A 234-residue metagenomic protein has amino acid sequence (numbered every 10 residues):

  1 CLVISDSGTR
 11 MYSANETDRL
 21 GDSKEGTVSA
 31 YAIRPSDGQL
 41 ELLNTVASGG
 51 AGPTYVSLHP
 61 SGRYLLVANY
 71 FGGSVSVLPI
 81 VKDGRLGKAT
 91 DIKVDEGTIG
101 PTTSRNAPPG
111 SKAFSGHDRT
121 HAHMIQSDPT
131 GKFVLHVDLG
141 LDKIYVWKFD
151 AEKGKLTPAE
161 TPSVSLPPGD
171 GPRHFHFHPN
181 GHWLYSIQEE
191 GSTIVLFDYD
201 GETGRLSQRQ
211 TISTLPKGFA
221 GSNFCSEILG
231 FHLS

Functional and structural regions predicted by a protein language model:
C1-D6, G49-P60, Y64, E96-G131 (+2 more regions): Beta-rich, blade/repeat-based domains predominating in secreted/periplasmic proteins but also intracellular
C1-G62: Blade-loop segments of beta-propeller domains
S13-A14, V67, H136, S186: Residue position within the beta-strands of beta-propeller blades
E16-D22, F71-S74, L141-K143, G191-T193: Short glycine/acidic-enriched loop and turn motifs that connect beta-strands
Y31-G38, V77-K88, W147-L156, F197-R205: Short loop/turn segments immediately following beta-strands, especially the blade-tip and inter-blade linker loops
L40-A47, G87-N106, L156-V164, L206-T214: Beta-propeller fold detector
L43-K82, L86, T90-I92: A generic, well-ordered mixed alpha/beta core segment in the N-terminal half of proteins
G131-E189: Loop-centered beta-sheet repeat module
